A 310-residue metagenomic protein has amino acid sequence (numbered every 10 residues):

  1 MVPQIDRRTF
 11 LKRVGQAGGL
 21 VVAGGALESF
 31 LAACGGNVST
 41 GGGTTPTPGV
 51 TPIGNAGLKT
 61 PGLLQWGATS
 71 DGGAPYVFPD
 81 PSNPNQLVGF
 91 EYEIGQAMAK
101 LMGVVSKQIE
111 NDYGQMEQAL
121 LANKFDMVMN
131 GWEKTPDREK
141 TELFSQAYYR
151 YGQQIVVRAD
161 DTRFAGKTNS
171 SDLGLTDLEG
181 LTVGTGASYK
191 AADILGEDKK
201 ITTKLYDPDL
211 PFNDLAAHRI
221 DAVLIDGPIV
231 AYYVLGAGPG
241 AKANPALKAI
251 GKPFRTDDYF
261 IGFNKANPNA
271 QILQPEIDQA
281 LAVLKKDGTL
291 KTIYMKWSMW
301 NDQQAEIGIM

Functional and structural regions predicted by a protein language model:
M1-K12, Q16-C34: N-terminal secretory signal peptides
G35-T44: Bacterial lipoprotein signal-peptidase II cleavage site
P46-G131, K140: Extracytoplasmic small-molecule ligand-binding "clamshell" domains of the periplasmic binding protein/Venus flytrap
D71-G73, N85-L101, Q154-D207, P211-F212 (+1 more regions): Bilobed "Venus flytrap"/periplasmic-binding protein-like clamshell domains and structurally analogous long
E93-L101, D160-T162, Y189, D258-N301: Extended ligand-binding regions for polar small-molecule ligands
V105-L175: Acidic, polar ligand-binding/catalytic clefts
G114-Q115, W132-K140, G196-E197, D221-T256: A ligand-binding cleft/hinge motif common to bilobed small-molecule-binding domains
R150-Q154, L235-D278, W300-M310: Periplasmic-binding protein-like
